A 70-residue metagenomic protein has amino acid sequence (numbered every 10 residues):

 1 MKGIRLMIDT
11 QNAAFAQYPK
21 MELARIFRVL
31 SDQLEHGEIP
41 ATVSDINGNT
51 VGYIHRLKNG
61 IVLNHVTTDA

Functional and structural regions predicted by a protein language model:
M1-V29, E35: N-terminal acidic leader/helix
N12, D69-A70: Serine/threonine-rich, low-complexity intrinsically disordered segments
Q33-L63, T67: Short, intrinsically disordered low-complexity segments
